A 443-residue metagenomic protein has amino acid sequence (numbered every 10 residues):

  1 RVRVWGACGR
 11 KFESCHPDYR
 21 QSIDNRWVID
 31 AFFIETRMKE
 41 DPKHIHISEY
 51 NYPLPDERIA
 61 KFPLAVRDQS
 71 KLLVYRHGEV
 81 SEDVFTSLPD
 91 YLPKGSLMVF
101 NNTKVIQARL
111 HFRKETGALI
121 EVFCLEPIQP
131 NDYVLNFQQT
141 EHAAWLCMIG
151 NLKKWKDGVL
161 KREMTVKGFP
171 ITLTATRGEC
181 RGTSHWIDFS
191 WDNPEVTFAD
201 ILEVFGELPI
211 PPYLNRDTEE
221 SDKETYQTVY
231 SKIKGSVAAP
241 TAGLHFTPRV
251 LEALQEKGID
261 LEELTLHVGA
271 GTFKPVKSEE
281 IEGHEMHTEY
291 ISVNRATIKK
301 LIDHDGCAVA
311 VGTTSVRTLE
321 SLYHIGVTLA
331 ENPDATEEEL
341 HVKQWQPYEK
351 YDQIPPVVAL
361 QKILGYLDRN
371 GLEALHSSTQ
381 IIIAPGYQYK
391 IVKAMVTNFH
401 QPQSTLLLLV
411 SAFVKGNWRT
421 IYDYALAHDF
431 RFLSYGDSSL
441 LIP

Functional and structural regions predicted by a protein language model:
R1-C8, Y19-R20, Q138: Intrinsically disordered, low-complexity regions enriched in Ser/Pro/Gly/Gln/His and often acidic
R1-V2, G9-K11, D30, I34-T36: Short, positively charged low-complexity motifs
F12-S14, T241: Alpha-helix boundary/capping motif
Q21-F33: N-terminal amphipathic/hydrophobic targeting modules at extreme N-termini, encompassing cleavable Sec/SRP-type signal
M38-P443: Surface-exposed, charge/polar-rich loops and edge strands
